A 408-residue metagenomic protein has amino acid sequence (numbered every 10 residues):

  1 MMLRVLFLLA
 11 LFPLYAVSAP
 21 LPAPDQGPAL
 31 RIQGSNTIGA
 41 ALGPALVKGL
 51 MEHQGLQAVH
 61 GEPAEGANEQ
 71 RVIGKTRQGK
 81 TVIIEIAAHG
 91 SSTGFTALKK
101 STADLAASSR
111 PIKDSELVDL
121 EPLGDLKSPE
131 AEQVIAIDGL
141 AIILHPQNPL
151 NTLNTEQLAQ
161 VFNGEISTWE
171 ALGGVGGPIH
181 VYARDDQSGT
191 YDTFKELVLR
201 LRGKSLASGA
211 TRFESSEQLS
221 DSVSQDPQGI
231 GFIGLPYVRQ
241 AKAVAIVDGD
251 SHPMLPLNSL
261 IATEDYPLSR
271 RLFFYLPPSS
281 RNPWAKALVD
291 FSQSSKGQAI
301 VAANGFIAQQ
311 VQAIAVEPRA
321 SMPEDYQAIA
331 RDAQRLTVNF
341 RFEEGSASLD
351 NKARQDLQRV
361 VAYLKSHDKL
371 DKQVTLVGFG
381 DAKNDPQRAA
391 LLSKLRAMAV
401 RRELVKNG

Functional and structural regions predicted by a protein language model:
R4-Y15: Bacterial N-terminal signal peptides
A19-S346, N351-Q355: Flexible loop/hinge segments at secondary-structure junctions
L46, A353-D356, V360, L392 (+2 more regions): Hydrophobic alpha-helical membrane-association signature
A87, T375-V377: Solvent-exposed beta-strand sheet faces enriched in polar/charged residues
D265-S269, H367-K369, G408: A structural signal for short secondary-structure junctions
R359-S366, E403-L404: A generic secondary-structure signal
K369, F379-G408: Periplasmic OmpA-like peptidoglycan-binding domain that tethers envelope proteins to the cell wall
